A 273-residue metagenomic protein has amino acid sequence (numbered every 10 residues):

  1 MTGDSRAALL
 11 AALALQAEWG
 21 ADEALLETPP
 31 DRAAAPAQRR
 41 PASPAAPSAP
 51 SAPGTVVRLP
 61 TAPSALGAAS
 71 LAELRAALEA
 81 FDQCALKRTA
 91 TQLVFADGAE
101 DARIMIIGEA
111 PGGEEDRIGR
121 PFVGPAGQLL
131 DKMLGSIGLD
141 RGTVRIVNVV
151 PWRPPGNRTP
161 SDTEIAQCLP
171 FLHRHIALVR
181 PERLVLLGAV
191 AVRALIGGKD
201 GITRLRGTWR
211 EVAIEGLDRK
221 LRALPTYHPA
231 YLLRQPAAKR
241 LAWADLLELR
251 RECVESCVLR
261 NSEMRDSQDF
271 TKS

Functional and structural regions predicted by a protein language model:
A7-L10, L15, D22-N261, D269-S273: A polyanion-binding, active-site-adjacent surface
